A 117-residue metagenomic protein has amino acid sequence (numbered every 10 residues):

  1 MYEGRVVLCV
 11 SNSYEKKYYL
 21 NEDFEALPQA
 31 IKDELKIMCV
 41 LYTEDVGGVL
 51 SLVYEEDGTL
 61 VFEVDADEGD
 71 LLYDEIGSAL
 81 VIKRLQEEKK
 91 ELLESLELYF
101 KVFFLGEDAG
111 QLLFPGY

Functional and structural regions predicted by a protein language model:
M1, D23, L98-F103, L113: Intrinsic disorder/low-structure terminal segments
M1-D45: Negatively charged, low-complexity tracts enriched in Asp/Glu with abundant Ser/Thr
V46-K101: Amphipathic protein-protein interaction modules
G106-Y117: Short, highly charged C-terminal tails/helix-capping segments
